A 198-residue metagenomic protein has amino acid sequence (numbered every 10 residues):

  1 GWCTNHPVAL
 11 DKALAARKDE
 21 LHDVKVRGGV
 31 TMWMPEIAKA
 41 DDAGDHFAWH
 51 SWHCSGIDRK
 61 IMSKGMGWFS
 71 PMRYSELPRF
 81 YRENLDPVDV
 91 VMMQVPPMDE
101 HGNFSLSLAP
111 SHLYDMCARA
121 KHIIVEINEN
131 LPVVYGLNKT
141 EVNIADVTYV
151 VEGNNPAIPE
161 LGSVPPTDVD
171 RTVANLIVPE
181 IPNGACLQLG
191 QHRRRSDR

Functional and structural regions predicted by a protein language model:
G1-R198: Conserved alpha/beta enzyme-core scaffold
